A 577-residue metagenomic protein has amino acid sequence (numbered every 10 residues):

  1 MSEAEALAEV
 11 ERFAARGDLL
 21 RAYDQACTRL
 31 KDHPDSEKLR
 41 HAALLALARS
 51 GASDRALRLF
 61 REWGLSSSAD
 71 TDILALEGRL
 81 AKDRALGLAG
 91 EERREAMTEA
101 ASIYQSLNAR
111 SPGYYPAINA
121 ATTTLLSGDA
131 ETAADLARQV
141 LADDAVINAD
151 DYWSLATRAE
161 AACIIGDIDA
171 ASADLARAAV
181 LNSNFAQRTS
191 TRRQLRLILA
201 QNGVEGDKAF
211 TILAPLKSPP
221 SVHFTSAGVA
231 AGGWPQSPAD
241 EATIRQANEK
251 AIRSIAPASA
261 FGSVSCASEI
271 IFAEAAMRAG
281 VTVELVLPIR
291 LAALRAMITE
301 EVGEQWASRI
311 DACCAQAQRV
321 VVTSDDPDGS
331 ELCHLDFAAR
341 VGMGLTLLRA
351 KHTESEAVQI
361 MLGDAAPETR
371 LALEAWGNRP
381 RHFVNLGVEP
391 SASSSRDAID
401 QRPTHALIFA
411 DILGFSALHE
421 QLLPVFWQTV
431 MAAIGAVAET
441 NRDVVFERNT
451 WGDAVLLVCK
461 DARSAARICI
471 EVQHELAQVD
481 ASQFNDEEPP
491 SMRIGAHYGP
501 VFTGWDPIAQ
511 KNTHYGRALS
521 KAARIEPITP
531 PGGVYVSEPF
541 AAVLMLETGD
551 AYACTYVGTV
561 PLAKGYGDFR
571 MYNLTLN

Functional and structural regions predicted by a protein language model:
S2-D24, L86-G87: Alpha-helical segment of the N-proximal tetratricopeptide repeat
A8, A42, L76, L80-D83 (+4 more regions): "A position-specific structural signal for the A-helix of alpha-solenoid helical repeats
A22, A56, A133, A170-A171 (+1 more regions): Solenoid-repeat scaffolds in large eukaryotic assemblies
D32, S36, A42-G113, A117-D144 (+2 more regions): Acidic/glycine-enriched connector segments
G78, D397-I468, E475: Catalytic NTP-binding/metal-coordinating core of nucleotidyl cyclase/transferase enzymes
N108-A109, G113-Y114, L125, I168-A186: TPR/TPR-like (Sel1-like) alpha-helical repeat modules
A173-S218: C-terminal non-catalytic interaction modules
L457-L576: Catalytic beta-strand-to-alpha-helix segment of the class III nucleotidyl cyclase homology domain
